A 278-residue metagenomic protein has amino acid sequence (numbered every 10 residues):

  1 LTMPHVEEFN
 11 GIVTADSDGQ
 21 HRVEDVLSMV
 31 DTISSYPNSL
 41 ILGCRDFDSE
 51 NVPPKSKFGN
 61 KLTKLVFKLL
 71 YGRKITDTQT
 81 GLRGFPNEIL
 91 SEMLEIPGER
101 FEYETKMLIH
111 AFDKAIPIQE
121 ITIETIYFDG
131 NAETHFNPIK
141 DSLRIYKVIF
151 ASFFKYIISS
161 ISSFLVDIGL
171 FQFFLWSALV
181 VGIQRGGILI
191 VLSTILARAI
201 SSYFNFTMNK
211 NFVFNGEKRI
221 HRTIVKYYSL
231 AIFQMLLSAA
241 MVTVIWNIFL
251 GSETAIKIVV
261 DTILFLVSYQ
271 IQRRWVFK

Functional and structural regions predicted by a protein language model:
L1-P4, V23-F101, D129-F136, K140-Y146: Acceptor/aglycone-binding surface of glycosyltransferases and processive sugar-polymer synthases
E8-F9, Y36-N38, I116: Short, high-confidence coil segments that cap the C-terminus of an alpha-helix and link into the following beta-strand
E8-Q20: Short beta-strand-to-loop acidic/aromatic patch adjacent to the donor-nucleotide binding site
D18-Q20, F212-V213, W275-V276: A short, conserved beta-strand element in the Rossmann-like catalytic core that flanks the donor/metal-binding loop
S34, I96-G169, R198, S202 (+3 more regions): Hydrophobic helical membrane-anchoring modules
S56, G182-I200, G251-I263: Membrane-interface starts of transmembrane alpha-helices
F174-G182, W246-N247: Short amphipathic helix-loop junctions that connect adjacent transmembrane helices in Major Facilitator Superfamily/SLC
L264-F277: Membrane-water interface at the C-terminal end of transmembrane alpha helices
